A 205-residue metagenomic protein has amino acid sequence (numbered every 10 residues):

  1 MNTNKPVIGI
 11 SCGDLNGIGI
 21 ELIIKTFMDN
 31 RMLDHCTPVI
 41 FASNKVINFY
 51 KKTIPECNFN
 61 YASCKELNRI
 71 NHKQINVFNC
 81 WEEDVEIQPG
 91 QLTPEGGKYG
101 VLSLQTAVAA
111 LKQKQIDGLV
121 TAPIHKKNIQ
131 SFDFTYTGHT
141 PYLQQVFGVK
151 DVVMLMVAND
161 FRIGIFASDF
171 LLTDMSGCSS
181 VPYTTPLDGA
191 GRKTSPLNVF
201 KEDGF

Functional and structural regions predicted by a protein language model:
M1-H139, C178-F205: Contiguous, glycine/small-aliphatic-enriched amphipathic segments in soluble metabolic enzymes
T137-L172: Flexible loop/hinge segments that line or gate small-molecule binding clefts
